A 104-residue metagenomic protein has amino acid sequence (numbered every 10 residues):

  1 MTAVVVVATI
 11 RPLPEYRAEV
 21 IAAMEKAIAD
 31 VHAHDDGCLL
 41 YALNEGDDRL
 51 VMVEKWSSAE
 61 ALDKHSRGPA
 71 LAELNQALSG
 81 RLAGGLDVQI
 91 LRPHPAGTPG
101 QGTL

Functional and structural regions predicted by a protein language model:
T2, A42-D48, L74-L104: Glycine-rich beta-strand-turn "strand-cap" elements at beta-sheet edges
V4-I10, L39-S66, L104: Short, well-ordered beta-strand segments in beta-rich or mixed alpha/beta enzyme and ligand-binding folds
V4-V7, V20, V31, V88: Hydrophobic aliphatic residue packing
R11-V20: Short, surface-exposed ligand-recognition loops at beta-strand->loop->(often short) alpha-helix junctions that present
E15, K26, D47, P69 (+1 more regions): Short alpha-helical
I21-E25: Short amphipathic alpha-helical segment that frequently serves as the phosphate-/nucleotide-binding helix
K26, D30-L39, K55-Q89: An amphipathic, aromatic/His-enriched active-site/gating alpha helix that lines ligand/cofactor pockets
